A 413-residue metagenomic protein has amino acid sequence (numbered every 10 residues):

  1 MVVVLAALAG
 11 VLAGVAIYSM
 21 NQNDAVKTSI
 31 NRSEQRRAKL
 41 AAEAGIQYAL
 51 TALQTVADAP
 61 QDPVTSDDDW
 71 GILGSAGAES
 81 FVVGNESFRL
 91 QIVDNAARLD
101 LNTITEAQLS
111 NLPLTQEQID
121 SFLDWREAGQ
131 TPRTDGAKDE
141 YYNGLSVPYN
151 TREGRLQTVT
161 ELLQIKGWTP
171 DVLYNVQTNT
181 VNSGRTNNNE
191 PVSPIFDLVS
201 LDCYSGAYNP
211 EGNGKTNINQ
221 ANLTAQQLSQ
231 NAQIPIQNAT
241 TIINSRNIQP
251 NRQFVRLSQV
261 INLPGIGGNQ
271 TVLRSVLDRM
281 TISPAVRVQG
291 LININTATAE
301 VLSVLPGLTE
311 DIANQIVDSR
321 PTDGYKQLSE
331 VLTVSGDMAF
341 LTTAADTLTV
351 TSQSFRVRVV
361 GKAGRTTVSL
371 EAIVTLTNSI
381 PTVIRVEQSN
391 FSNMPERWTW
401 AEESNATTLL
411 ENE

Functional and structural regions predicted by a protein language model:
M1-E413: Compositionally biased linear targeting/interaction segments
